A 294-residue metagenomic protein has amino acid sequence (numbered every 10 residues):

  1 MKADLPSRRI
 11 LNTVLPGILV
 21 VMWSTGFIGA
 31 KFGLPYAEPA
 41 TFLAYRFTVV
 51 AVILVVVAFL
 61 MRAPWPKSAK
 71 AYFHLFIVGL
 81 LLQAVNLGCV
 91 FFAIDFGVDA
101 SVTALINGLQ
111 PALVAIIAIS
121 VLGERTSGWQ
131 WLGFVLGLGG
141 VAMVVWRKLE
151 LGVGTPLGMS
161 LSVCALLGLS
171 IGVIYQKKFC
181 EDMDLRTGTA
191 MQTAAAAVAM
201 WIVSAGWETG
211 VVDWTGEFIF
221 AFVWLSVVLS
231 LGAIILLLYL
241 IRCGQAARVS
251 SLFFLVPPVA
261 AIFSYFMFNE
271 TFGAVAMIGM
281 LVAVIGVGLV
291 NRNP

Functional and structural regions predicted by a protein language model:
M1-I18, A51-V78, F91-F96, S120-L132 (+5 more regions): Membrane-interface interhelical linkers
V14, I18, A44-V49, I77 (+9 more regions): Hydrophobic residues within alpha-helical transmembrane segments of multi-pass solute transporters/permease subunits
V21-V52, I171-A196, T209, W214-G216: Juxtamembrane helix-loop-helix junctions in multi-pass membrane proteins
M22, G29, V49, L81-L82 (+9 more regions): Hydrophobic residues within membrane-embedded alpha-helical segments of Major Facilitator Superfamily
S24, I28, V55, G79-A84 (+6 more regions): Hydrophobic/small/kink-forming positions within alpha-helical transmembrane segments of polytopic membrane proteins
E38-V50, I94-Q110, T155-L167, E217-V227: Structural signature of hydrophobic alpha-helical transmembrane segments
L43-Y45, V102-L109, Y175-V198, S230-F266: Helix-helix packing/entry segments at the starts of transmembrane helices
L54, I117, T126-K148, L166 (+4 more regions): Hydrophobic transmembrane alpha-helices of multi-pass small-molecule transport proteins
